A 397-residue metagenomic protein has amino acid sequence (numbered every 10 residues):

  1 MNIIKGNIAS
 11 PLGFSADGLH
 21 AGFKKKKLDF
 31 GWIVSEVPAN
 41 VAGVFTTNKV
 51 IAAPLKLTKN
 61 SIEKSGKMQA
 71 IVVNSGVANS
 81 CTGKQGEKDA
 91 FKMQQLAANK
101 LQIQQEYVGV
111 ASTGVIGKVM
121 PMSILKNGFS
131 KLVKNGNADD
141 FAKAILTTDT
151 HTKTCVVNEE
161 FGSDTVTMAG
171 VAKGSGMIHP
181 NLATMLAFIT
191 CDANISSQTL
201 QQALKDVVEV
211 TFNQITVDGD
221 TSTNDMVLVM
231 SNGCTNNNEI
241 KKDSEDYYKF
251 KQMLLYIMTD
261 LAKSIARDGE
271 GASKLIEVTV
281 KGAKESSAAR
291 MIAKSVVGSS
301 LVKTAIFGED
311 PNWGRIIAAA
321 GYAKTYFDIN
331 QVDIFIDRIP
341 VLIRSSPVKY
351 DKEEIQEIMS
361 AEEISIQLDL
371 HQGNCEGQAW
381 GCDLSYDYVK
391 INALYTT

Functional and structural regions predicted by a protein language model:
M1-N74, A78-D89, N99-T397: A structural signal for small-residue-enriched, beta-sheet-centric alpha/beta enzyme cores and oligomeric scaffold folds
Q94: Generic structural marker for isolated residues within well-ordered, non-membrane alpha-helices of soluble domains
